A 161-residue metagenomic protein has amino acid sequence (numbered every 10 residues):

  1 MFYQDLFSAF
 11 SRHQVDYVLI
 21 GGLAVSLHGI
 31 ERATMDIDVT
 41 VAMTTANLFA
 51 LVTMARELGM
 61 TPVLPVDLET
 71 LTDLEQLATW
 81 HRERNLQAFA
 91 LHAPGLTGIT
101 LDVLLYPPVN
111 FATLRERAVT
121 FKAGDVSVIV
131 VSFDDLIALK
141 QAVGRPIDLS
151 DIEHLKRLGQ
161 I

Functional and structural regions predicted by a protein language model:
M1-I161: Compositionally biased terminal segments of proteins
